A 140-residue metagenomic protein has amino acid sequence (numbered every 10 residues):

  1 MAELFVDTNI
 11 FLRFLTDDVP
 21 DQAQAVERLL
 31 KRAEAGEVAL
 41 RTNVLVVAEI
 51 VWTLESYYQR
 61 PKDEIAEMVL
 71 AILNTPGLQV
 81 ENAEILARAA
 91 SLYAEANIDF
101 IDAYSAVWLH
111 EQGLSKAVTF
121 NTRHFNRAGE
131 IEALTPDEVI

Functional and structural regions predicted by a protein language model:
M1-T42, Y57-D63, D137-I140: Short, well-structured N-terminal submotif of metal-dependent ribonuclease cores
E3, A106-I140: Acidic, PIN/NYN-like endoribonuclease modules and their adjacent C-terminal/linker elements
D7-N9, E49, D102, N121: Acidic active-site catalytic centers that drive phospho-/nucleotidyl reactions and related ester hydrolyses
R13-L15, T53, A128: Residues that scaffold the ATP/ADP-binding catalytic core of kinase and kinase-like folds
T42-V46, I85: Short, conserved alpha-helical segments within structured domains
V47, Q59-L73, G77-L78: Glycine/small-residue-rich phosphate/adenosyl-binding loop
G77-F120: Active-site neighborhoods of divalent-metal-dependent phosphate/nucleic-acid chemistry enzymes
